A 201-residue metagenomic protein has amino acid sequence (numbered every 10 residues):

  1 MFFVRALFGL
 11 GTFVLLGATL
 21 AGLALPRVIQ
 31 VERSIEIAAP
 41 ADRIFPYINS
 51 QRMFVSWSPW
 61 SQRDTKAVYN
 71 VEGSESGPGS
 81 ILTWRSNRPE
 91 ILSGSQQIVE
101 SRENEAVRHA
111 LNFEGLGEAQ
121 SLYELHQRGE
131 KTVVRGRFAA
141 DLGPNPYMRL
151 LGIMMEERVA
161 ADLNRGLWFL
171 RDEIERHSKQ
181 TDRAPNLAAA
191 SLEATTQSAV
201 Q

Functional and structural regions predicted by a protein language model:
F2-A18, L23-V28, S56, T83-V133 (+1 more regions): Hydrophobic-ligand binding "helix-grip"
F2-Y69, S74-E75, A199-V200: Hydrophobic ligand-binding cavity/cleft-lining segments
I37, Y47, E75, I91-L92 (+1 more regions): Solvent-exposed, acidic/flexible segments
P40, S50-M53, E103, E130 (+1 more regions): Amphipathic alpha-helical protein-protein interaction surfaces
I48-S58, S86, R102, R158 (+2 more regions): Sec/Tat-exported extracytoplasmic proteins
R52-S95, V99-A106, A189-L192, A199-V200: Short beta-edge strand/loop motif at the mouth of beta-sheet-based domains
Y69-N70, R171-Q201: Short, highly charged C-terminal tails/helix-capping segments
A110-R165, L170-D172, Q201: Beta-strand/loop substructures that line and gate deep hydrophobic ligand-binding cavities in soluble
